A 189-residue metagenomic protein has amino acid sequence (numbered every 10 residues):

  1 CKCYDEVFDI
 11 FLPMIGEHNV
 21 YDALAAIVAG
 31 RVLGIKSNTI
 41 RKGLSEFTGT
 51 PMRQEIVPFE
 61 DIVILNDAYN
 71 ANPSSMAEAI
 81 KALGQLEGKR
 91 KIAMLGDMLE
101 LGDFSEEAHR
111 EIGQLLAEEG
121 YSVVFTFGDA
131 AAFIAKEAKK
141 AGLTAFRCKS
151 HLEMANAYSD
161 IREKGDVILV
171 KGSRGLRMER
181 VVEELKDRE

Functional and structural regions predicted by a protein language model:
C1-D9, M52-I56: Acidic-glycine-rich active-site phosphate/pyrophosphate-binding loop
L12: Histidine-centered acyl-transfer/condensation active-site motif and its immediate structural neighborhood
I15-H18, L24-E189: ATP-dependent carboxylate-amine ligase
